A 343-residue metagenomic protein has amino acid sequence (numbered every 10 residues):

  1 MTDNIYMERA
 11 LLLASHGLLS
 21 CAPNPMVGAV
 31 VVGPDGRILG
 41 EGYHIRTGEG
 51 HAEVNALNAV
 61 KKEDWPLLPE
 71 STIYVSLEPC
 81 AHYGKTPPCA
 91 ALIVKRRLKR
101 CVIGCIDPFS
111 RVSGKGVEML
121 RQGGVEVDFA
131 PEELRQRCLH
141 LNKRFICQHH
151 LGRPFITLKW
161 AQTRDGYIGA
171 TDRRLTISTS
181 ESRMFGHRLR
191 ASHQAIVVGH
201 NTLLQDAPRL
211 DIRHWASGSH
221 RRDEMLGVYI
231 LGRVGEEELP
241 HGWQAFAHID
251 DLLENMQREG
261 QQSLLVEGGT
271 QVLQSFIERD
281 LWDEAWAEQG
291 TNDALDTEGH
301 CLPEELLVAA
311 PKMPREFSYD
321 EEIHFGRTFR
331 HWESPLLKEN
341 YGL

Functional and structural regions predicted by a protein language model:
M1-P25, G40-E41, L67, K85 (+1 more regions): Enzymes that bind and transform nitrogen-containing heteroaromatic metabolites
L12-L19, K62-W65, Q122-V125, K143 (+2 more regions): Generic secondary-structure signature for well-ordered alpha-helical cores
S20-C21, G48-E49, E132-A161: Proteins enriched for Cys/Gly/acidic motifs involved in redox and nucleic-acid/cofactor modification
G28: Helix-turn-helix
V31-R137, M256, S275-I277: Zn2+-dependent cytidine deaminase-like catalytic core
G116-E118, N142-I146, I212-H214: Short low-complexity, flexible loop/linker segments enriched in glycine and/or proline with clustered acidic
V117, R135-N142, R183-R190: Hydrophobic, well-ordered secondary-structure segments
E118-F129, Q148-H150, I156-T157, Q162 (+1 more regions): Extended hydrophobic/aromatic-rich secondary-structure runs
